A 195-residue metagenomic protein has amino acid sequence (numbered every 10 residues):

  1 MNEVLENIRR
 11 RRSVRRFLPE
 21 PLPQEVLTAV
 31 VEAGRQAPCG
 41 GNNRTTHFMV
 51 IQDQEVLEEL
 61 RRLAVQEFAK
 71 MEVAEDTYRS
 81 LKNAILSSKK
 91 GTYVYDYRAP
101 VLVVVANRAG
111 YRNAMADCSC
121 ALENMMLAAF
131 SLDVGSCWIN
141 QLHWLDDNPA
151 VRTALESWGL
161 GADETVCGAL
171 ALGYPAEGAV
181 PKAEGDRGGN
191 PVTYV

Functional and structural regions predicted by a protein language model:
E3-E20: Generic N-terminal amphipathic, Lys/Arg-enriched alpha-helix
N7, S13, S87-K90, A162-V195: C-terminal helix-cap and adjacent tail motif
I8, V30-G34, L170: Short alpha-helical scaffolding segments that buttress acidic/His motifs in well-ordered protein cores
F17, Y111-M115, A179: A generic structural signal for short coil/turn motifs at secondary-structure boundaries
V30, G34-R35, V103, R108-A154: Small-aliphatic-rich amphipathic alpha-helix that forms the alpha element of a beta-alpha
P38-G41: Glycine-rich phosphate/pyrophosphate-binding beta-alpha loops
R44-C118: Glycine/small-residue-rich phosphate/adenosyl-binding loop
V104, T153-L170: Short, conserved aromatic-histidine micro-motifs
